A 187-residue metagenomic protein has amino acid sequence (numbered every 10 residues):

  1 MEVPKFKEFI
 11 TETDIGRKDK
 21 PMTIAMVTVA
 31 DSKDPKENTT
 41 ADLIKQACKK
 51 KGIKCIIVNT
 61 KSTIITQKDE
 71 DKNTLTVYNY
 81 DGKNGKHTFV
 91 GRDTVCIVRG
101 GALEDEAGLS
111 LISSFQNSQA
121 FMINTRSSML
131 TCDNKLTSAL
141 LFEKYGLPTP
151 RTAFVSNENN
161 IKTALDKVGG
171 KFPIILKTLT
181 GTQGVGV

Functional and structural regions predicted by a protein language model:
M1-I24: Charge-dense, intrinsically disordered terminal/linker segments
E2, E12, K49-I57, T131-C132 (+2 more regions): Short, exposed beta-strand "edge-strand" segments with a Pro/Gly-rich flavor and a Y/T-containing core
K5-E8, V77-N79, K144: Intrinsically disordered, low-complexity N-terminal regions enriched in serine/proline/glycine with scattered basic
F9, A47, S114, A164-K167: Residues that form generic nucleotide/phosphate-binding pockets
F9-T11, L103, A139, G181: General helical structural elements
G16-I123, T137, S156-N159: ATP-binding N-terminal substructure of ATP-dependent carboxylate-amine bond-forming enzymes
I24-D34, N38-A41, V90-G91, Q116-Q119 (+1 more regions): Active-site nucleotide/adenylate-binding loops and adjacent lid/helix of ATP-dependent enzymes
